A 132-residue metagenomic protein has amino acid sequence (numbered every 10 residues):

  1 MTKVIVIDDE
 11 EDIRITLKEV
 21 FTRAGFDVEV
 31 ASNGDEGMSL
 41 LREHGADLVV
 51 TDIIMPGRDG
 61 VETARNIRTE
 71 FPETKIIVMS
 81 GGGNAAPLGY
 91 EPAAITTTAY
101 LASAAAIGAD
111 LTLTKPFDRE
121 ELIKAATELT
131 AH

Functional and structural regions predicted by a protein language model:
I15-R23: Charged docking surfaces used in two-component/phosphorelay signaling
G25-S32, L40: Short hydrophobic/Thr-rich beta-strand motif most characteristic of the beta2 strand and flanking loop of CheY-like
S32-E36, D59-E62: Acidic catalytic/metal-coordinating carboxylates
S39, V61-F71: Short amphipathic alpha-helix used as the core "switch/output" element in two-component signaling
G45-V50: Active-site beta3 strand of CheY-like receiver
D52, S80: Active-site residues of response regulator receiver
M55: Receiver (REC) domain active-site loop signature in two-component systems and cognate sites in sensor histidine kinases
E62, G83-L113, E120, K124: Alpha4 helix (beta4-alpha4-beta5 surface) of REC/receiver domains from two-component response regulators
